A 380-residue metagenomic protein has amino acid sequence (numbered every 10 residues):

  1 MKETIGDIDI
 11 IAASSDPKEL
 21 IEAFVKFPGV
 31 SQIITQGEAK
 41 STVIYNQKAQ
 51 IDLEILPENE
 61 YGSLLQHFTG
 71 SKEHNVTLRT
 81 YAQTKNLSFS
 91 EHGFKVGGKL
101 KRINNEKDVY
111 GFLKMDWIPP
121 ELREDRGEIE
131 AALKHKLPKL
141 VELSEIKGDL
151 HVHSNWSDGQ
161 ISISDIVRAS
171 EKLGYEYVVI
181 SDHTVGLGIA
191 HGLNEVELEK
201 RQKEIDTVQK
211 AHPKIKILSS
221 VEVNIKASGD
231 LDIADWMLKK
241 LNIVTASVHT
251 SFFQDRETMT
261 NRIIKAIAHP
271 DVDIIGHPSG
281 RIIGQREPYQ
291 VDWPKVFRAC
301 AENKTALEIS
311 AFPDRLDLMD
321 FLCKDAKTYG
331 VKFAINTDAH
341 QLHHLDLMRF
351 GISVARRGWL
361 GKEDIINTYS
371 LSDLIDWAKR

Functional and structural regions predicted by a protein language model:
E3-S154, Q160-G174, V185-I215, A227-R380: Charged catalytic cores and adjacent phosphate/nucleic-acid-binding surfaces used for phosphate/nucleic-acid chemistry
S220-V223, F350: Active-site catalytic microenvironments in core metabolic enzymes, especially phosphate/sugar-handling
